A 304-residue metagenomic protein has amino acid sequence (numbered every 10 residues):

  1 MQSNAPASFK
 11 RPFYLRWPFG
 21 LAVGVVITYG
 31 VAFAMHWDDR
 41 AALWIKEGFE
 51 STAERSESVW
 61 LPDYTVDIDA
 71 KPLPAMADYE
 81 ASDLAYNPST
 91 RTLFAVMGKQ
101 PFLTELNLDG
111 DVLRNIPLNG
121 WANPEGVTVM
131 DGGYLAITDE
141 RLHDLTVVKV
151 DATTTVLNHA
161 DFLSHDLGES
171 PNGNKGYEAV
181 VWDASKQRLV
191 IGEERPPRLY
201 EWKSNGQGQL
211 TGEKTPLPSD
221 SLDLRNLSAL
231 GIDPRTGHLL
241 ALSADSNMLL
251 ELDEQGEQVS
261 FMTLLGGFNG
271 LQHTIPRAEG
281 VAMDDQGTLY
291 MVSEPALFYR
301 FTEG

Functional and structural regions predicted by a protein language model:
Q2-G304: Sequence/structural signature of beta-propeller domains
